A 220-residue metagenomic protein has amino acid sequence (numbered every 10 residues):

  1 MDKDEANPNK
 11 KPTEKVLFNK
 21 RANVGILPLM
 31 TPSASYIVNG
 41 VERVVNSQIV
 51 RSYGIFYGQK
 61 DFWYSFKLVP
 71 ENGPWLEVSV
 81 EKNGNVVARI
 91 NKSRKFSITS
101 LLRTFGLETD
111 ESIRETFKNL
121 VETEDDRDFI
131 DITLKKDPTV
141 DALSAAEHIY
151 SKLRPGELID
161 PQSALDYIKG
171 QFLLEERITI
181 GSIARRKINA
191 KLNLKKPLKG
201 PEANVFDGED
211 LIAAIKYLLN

Functional and structural regions predicted by a protein language model:
M1-N220: N-terminal non-catalytic structural scaffold regions of very large proteins
